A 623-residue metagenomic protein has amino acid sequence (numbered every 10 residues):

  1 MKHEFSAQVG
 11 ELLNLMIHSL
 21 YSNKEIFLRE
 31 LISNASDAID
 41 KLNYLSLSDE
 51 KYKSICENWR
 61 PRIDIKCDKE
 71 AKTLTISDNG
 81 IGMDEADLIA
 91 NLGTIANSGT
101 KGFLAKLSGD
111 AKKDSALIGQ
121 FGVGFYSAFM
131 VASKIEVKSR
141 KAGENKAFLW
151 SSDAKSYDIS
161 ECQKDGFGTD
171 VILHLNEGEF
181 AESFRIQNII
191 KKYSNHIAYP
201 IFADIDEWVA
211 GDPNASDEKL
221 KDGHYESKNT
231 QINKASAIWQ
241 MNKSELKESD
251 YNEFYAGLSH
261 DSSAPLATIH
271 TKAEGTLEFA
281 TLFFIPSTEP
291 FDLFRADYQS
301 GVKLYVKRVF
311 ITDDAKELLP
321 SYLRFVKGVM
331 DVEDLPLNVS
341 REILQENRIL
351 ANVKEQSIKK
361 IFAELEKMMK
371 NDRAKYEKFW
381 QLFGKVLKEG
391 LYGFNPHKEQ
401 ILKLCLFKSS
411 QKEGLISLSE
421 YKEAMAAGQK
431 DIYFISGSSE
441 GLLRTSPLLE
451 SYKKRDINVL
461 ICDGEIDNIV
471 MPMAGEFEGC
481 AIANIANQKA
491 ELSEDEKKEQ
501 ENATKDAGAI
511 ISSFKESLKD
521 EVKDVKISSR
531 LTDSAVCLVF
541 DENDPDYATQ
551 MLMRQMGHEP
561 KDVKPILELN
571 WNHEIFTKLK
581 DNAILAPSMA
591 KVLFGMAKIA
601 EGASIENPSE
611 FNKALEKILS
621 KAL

Functional and structural regions predicted by a protein language model:
M1-N176, F180-S183, N188, A426: GHKL (Bergerat-fold) ATPase N-terminal catalytic module, capturing the glycine-rich phosphate-binding loop and acidic
L117, I135-S156, N176-E179, F184-L623: GHKL/Bergerat-fold ATPase module in large chromosome/replication-associated machines
